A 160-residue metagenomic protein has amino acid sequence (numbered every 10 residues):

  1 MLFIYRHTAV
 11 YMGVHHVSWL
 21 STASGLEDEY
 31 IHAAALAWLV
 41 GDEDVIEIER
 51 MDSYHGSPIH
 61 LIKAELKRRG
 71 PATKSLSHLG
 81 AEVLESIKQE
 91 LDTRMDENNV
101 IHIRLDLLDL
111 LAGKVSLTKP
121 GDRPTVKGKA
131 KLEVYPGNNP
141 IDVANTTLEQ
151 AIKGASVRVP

Functional and structural regions predicted by a protein language model:
L2-E47: Long, hydrophobic N-terminal alpha-helical segment
S21-G25, A64-R68, L132-P136: Short beta-strand-to-loop capping motifs
D28-I31, G70-L76, A112, N138-V143: Short, conserved charged micro-motifs
A35, L39-E43, H78-E82, S86 (+1 more regions): Conserved short hydrophobic interaction patches
I46-P71: Short, charge-patterned binding micro-sites
E49-P58, L91-V100, P136: Short proline/glycine- and acidic-rich turn/helix-capping motifs at secondary-structure junctions
R69-L111: Ordered, amphipathic secondary-structure segments that act as subunit-interaction surfaces in large macromolecular
L105-P160: Glycine-rich, aromatic-bearing surface loops/beta-hairpins
